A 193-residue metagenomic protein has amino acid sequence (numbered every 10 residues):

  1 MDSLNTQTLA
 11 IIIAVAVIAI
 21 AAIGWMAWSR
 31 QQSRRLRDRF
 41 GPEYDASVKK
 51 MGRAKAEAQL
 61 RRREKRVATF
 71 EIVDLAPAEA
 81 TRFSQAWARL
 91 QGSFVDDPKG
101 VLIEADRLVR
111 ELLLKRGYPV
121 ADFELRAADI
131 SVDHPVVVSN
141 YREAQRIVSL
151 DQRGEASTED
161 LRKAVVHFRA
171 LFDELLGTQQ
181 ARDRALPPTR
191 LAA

Functional and structural regions predicted by a protein language model:
L4-R35: N-terminal signal-anchor transmembrane alpha helix of single-pass membrane proteins, serving as the membrane-anchoring
T6-T8, T69, T81, T158 (+2 more regions): Residue-identity detector for threonine
Q7-I11, A54, Q59, A181: Intrinsic low-complexity, intrinsically disordered or marginally ordered coil/linker segments
Q31-N140, A144-A156: Elongated extramembrane "stalk/tether" segments
R146-A193: Extracytoplasmic/periplasmic C-terminal soluble domains
